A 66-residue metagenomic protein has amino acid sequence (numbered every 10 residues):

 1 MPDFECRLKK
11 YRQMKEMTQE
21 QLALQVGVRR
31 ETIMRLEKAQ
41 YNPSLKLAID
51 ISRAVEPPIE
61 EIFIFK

Functional and structural regions predicted by a protein language model:
M1-M14: A short, Lys/Arg-rich alpha-helix, primarily the initiator
C6, E16-M17, P43-K46: Residue-level signal for the short linker/turn that defines the boundary of a DNA-recognition helix
Q13, L24, R53: Alpha-helical residues within the helix-turn-helix
M17-M34: Short alpha-helical DNA-recognition segment
K46-E61: DNA major-groove recognition helix of helix-turn-helix/homeodomain DNA-binding modules
I64-K66: Short, charged recognition helix plus adjacent turn of helix-turn-helix-like nucleic-acid-binding domains
